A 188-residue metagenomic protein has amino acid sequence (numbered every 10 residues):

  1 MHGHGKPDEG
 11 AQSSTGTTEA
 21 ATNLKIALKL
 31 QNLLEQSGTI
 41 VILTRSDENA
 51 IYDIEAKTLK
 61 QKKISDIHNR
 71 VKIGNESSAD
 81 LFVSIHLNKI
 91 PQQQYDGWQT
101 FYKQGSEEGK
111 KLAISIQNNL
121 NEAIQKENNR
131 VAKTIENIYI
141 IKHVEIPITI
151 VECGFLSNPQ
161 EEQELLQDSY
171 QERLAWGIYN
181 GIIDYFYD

Functional and structural regions predicted by a protein language model:
M1, I40-R45, L81-I85, Q99-F101 (+1 more regions): Structural recognition of the beta-strand scaffold that forms the well-ordered cores of secreted hydrolase catalytic
M1-V71, S77-A79, P91: Active-site histidine-acidic residue metal-binding/catalytic motifs, centered on HxH/HExxH-like signatures
H4-P7, D47-I51, L87-Q92, S106-G109 (+3 more regions): Solvent-exposed loop/turn segments at secondary-structure junctions within structured extracellular/periplasmic domains
D8-T17, K89-S115: A short, glycine/acidic-enriched catalytic loop
E19-T22, I26, L30, K63-R70 (+6 more regions): Stable alpha-helical elements in mature extracytoplasmic
S65-F82, K126-N129, I138-E145: Active-site-adjacent loop/helix surface patches within enzyme catalytic domains that shape the substrate-binding cleft
P91, N128-D188: Active-site-adjacent mobile loop/cap segments within catalytic or ligand-binding domains
E108-T134: Active-site-adjacent substrate-binding region of metalloamidase/peptidase-like peptide-processing proteins
